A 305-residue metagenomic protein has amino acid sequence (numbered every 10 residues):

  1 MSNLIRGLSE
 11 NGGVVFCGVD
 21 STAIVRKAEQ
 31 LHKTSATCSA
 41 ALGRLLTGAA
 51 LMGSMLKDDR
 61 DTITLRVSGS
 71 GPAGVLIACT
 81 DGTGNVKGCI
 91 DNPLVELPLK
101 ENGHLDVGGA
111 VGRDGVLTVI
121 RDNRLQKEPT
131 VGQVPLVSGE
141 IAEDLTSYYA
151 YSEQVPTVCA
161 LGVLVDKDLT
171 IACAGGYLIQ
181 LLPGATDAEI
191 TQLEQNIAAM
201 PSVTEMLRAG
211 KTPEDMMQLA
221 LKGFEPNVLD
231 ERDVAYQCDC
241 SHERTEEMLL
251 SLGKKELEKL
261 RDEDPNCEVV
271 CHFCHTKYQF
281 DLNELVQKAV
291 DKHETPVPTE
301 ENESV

Functional and structural regions predicted by a protein language model:
M1-D230, P298-V305: Interaction interfaces in information-processing and related assembly proteins
A198-V305: Cys/His-clustered metal-coordination modules, chiefly Zn-binding fingers
